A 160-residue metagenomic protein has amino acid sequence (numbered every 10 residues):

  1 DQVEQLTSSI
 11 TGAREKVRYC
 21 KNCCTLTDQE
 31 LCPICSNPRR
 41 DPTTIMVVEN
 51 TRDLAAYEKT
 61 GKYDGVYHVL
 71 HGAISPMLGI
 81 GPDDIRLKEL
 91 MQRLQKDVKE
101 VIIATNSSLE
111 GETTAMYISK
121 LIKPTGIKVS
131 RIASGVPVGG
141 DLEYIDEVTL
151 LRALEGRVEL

Functional and structural regions predicted by a protein language model:
D1-L54: Cys/His-rich Zn2+-binding cysteine-cluster or related metal-binding knuckle/ribbon modules and their
E4, S8, R18-K21, P33 (+4 more regions): Solvent-exposed alpha-helical segments within well-ordered globular domains of core cellular machineries
L6, Y19, L31, D53 (+5 more regions): Glycine-rich, flexible loop/turn motifs
A13, T25, I80, D84 (+1 more regions): Conserved phosphate/pyrophosphate-binding and hydrolysis machinery centered on Walker-type P-loop NTPases, extending
L26, Y67-H71, Y117: Broad hydrophobic/π-residue packing in well-ordered secondary structure
N37-T105: Extended interfacial segments that mediate partner engagement and assembly in macromolecular machines
D64, M91-L160: Long C-terminal interaction/binding lobes of large macromolecular proteins
